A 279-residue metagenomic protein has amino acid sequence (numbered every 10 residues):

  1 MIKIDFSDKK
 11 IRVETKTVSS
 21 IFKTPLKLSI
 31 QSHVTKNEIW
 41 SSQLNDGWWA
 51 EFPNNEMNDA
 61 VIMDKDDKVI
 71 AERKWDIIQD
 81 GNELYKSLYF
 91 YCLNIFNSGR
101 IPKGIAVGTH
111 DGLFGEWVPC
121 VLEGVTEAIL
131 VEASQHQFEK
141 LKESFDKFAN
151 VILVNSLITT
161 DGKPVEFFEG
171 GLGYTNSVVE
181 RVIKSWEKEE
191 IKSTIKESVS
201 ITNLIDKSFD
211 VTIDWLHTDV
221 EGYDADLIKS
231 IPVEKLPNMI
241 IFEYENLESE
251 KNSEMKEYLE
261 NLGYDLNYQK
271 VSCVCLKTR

Functional and structural regions predicted by a protein language model:
K3-R12, T17, P25, W48-A50 (+2 more regions): Phosphate/nucleotide-binding beta-alpha loop and adjacent structural elements of enzyme active sites
F22-Q31: Short, ordered, surface-exposed loop/turn motifs in non-cytosolic proteins
I30-N37, K65-D67: Change "in extracellular beta-sheet-rich domains … of secreted and cell-surface proteins" to "in beta-sheet-rich domains
T35-G47: Solvent-exposed serine/threonine-rich low-complexity stretches and specific carbohydrate-binding patches
